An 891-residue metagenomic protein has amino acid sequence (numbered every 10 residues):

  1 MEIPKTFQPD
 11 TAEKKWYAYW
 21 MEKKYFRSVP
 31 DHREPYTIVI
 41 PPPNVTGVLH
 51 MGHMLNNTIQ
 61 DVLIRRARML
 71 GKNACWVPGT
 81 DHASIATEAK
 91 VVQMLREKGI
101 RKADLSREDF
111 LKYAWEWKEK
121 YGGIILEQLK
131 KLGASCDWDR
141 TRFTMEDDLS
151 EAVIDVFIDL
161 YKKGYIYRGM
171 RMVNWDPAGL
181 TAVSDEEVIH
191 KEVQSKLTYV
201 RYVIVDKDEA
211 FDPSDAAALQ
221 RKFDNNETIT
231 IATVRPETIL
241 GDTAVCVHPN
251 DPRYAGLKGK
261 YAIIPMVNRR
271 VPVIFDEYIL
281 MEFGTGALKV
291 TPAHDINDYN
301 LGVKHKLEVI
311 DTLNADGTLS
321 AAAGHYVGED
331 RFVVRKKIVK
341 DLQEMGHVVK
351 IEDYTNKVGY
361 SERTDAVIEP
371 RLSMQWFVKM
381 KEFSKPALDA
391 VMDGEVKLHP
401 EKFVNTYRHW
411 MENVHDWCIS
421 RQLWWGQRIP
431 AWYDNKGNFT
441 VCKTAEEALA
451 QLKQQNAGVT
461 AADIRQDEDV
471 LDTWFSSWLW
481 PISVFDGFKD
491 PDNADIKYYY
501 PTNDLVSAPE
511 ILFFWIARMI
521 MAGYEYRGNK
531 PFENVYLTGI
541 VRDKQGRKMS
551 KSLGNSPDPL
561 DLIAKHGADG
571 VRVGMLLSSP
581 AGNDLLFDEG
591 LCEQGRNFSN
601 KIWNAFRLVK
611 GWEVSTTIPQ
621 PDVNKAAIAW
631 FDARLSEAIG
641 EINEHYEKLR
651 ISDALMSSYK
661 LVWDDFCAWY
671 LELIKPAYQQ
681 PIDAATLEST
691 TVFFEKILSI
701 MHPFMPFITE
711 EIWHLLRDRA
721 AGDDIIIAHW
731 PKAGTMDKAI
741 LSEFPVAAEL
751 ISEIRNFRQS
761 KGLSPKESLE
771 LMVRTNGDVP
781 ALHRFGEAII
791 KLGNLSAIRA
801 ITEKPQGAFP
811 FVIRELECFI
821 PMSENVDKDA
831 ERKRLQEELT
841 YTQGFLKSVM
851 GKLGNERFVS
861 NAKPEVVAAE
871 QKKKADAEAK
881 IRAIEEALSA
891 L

Functional and structural regions predicted by a protein language model:
M1-M51, A74, V349, E362 (+1 more regions): Non-catalytic terminal extensions that flank enzyme cores
K15, Y19-K23, V92-D215, L219-F223 (+12 more regions): Residue patterns forming the tRNA-binding/recognition surfaces of aminoacyl-tRNA synthetases and related DALR
P30-V91, T144, V153, T233 (+5 more regions): N-terminal catalytic cores of NTP/NDP-binding nucleotidyl/phosphoryl-transfer enzymes
H32-P35, P41-P42, V77-E88, T141-L149 (+3 more regions): Short, solvent-exposed turn/loop segments enriched in Gly/Ser/Thr/Pro and often Arg
I59-C75, I296-K306, V339-L342, I511-G528 (+1 more regions): Metal-dependent nuclease catalytic cores in nucleic-acid-processing enzymes, especially RNase H-like/related
L197-Y199, H409-F475, L479, E525-A568 (+2 more regions): Feature 926 captures the class I aminoacyl-tRNA synthetase adenylation module centered on the KMSKS loop
D224, I229-I231, P236-V290, I296-N300: Protease-associated
N268-I274, D469-Y500, D664, A668-L671: Active-site-adjacent "gating/activation" loops or surface patches in catalytic cores
